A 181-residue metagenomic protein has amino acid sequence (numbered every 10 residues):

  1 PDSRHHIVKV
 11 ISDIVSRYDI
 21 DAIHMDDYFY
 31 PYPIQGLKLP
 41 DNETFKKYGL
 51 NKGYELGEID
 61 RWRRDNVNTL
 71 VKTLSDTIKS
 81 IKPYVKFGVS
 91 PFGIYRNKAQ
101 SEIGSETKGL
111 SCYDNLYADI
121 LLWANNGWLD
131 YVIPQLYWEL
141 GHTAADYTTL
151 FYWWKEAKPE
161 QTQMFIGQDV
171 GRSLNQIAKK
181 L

Functional and structural regions predicted by a protein language model:
P1-W128, Q135-W138: Polysaccharide-binding and catalytic clefts of secreted carbohydrate-active enzymes
Y32-K47, A145-I166: Short acidic, glycine/proline-enriched helix-loop-strand junctions
Y32-Q35, N97-A99, L140-T149, L174-I177: Extracytoplasmic/secreted cell-surface and envelope-processing proteins
T107-A124, H142-A157, I177-L181: Alpha-helical scaffolding within the catalytic cores of extracellular/periplasmic polymer-degrading hydrolases
Y137-L140, E160, M164-L181: Hydrophobic targeting/anchoring helices
